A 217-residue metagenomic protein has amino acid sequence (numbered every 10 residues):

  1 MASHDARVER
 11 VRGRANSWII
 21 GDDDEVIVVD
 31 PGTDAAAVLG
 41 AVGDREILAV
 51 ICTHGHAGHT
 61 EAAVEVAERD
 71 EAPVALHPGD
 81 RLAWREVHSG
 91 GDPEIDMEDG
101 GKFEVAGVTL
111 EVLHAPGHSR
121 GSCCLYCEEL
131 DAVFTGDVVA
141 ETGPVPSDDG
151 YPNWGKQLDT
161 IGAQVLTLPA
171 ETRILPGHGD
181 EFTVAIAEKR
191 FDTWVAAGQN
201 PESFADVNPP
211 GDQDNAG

Functional and structural regions predicted by a protein language model:
M1-R45, C124-G136: Conserved beta-strand hairpin/beta-sheet module of binuclear metal-dependent hydrolase folds, prominently
A2, I19-G21, G100-C127: Core dinuclear metal-dependent hydrolase active-site scaffold
D5-V8, V74, E94-D96, V165 (+1 more regions): Conserved beta-strand scaffold positions in the cores of enzyme catalytic domains, especially in NTP/NDP-utilizing
A6, G13-A15, E98, R120-S122 (+1 more regions): Short beta-strand-initiation
V8-R10, D92-E94, H114-P116: Short Gly/Pro-enriched turn/cap motifs at secondary-structure boundaries
R12-R14, V26, T33-T109, K189-A197 (+1 more regions): Active-site HxH/HxHxD metal-binding segment of metal-dependent hydrolases
D23, G32, G79, V139 (+1 more regions): Anionic group-transfer/hydrolysis microenvironments
V26, H114, R120-A216: Metallo-beta-lactamase
